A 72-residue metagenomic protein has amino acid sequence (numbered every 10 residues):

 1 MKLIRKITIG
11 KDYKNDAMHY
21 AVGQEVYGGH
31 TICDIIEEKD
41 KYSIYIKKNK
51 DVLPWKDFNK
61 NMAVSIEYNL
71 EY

Functional and structural regions predicted by a protein language model:
K2-D16: A short beta-strand micro-motif
L3-I7, V64-Y72: Mixed-charge, Lys/Arg-enriched low-complexity segments
Y13, K50-V52, Y72: Residues that cap or initiate secondary-structure elements
A17-S65: Acidic, low-complexity, intrinsically disordered interaction modules
